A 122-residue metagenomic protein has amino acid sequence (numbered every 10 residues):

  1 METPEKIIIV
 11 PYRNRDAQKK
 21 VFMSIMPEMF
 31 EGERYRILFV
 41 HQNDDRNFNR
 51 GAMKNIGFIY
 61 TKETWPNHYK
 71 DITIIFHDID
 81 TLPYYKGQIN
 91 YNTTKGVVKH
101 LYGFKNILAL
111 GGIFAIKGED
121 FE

Functional and structural regions predicted by a protein language model:
M1-I7, K95: A short, charged/proline- and glycine-enriched loop that marks the coil->beta-strand transition at the N-terminal
E2-T3, R15, V21-R34: Short, acidic, metal-binding catalytic loop of nucleotide-sugar glycosyltransferases
E5-K6, R34-L38, K70-I74: Residue-level recognition of the N-termini of beta-strands and the immediately preceding loop/turn
I7-R15: A conserved hydrophobic helix/loop-capping motif in glycosyltransferases and polysaccharide synthases
V10-P11, E33-D45: Short beta-strand/loop segment that forms part of the nucleotide-sugar
N14, Q42-R50, I107: Short, acidic/glycine-rich phosphate-metal binding loop used to engage nucleotide
N14-A17, T81-P83: Short acidic, S/G/P-rich loop/turn micro-motifs used as interaction or catalytic elements
N49-K54, F58-Y60, P66-N67, T73-E122: Conserved catalytic core of nucleotide-sugar-dependent glycosyltransferases
